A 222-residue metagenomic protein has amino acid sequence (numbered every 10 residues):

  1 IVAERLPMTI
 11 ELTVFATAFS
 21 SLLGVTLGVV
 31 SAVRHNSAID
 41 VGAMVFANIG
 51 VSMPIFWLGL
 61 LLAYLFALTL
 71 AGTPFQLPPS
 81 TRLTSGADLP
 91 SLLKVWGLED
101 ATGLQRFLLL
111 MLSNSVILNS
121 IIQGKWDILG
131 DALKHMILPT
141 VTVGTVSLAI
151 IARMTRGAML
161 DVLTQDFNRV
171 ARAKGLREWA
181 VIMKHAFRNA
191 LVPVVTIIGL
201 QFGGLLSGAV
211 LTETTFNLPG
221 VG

Functional and structural regions predicted by a protein language model:
R5, T9, V45-S52, L61: Residue-level signal for discrete positions within transmembrane alpha-helices of multi-pass small-molecule
L6-E11, F15-I39, I55, D88-G222: Alpha-helical transmembrane segments of integral membrane proteins, especially multi-pass inner/plasma-membrane
F19-S20, A47, A63-A67, R188: Transmembrane alpha-helical core residues of multi-pass small-molecule transporters, especially secondary transporters
A43-F46, P74: Interfacial segments of alpha-helical transmembrane regions
G50-L68, I197, Q201: Hydrophobic alpha-helical membrane-insertion segments
A67-E99: Aromatic-rich transmembrane-lumenal/periplasmic boundary elements in polytopic membrane proteins
